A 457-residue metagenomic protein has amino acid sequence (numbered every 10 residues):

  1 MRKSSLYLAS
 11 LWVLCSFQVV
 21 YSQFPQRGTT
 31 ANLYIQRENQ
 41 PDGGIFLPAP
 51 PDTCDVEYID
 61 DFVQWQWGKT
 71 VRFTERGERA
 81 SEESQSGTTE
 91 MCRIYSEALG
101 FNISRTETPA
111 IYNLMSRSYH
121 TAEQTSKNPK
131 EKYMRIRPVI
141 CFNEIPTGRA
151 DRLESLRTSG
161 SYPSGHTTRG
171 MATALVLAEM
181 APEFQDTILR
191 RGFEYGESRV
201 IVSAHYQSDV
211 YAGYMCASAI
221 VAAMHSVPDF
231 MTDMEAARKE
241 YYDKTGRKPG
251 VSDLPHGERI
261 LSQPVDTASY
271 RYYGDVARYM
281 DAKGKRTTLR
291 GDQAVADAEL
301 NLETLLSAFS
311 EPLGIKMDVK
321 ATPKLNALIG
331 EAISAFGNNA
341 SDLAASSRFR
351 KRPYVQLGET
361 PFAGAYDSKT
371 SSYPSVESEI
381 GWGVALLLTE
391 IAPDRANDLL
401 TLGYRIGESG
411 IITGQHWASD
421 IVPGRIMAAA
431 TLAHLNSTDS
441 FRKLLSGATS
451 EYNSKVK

Functional and structural regions predicted by a protein language model:
M1-Q23: Bacterial Sec-dependent N-terminal signal peptides
F24-I201, S226-D229, D233, K239-T413 (+2 more regions): Hydrophobic alpha-helical bundle signature of multipass membrane enzymes
C141, T173, M215-A217, Q356 (+2 more regions): Short hydrophobic alpha-helical segments that form membrane-spanning helices or hydrophobic packing faces of helical
S203-Y206, G414-H416: Membrane-interface helix caps and helix-loop-helix hairpins in membrane proteins
G213-E235, G424-S446: C-terminal domain-closing interface element
S450-S454: Conserved glycine-rich phosphate/nucleotide-binding loop and adjacent Mg2+-coordinating catalytic segment
